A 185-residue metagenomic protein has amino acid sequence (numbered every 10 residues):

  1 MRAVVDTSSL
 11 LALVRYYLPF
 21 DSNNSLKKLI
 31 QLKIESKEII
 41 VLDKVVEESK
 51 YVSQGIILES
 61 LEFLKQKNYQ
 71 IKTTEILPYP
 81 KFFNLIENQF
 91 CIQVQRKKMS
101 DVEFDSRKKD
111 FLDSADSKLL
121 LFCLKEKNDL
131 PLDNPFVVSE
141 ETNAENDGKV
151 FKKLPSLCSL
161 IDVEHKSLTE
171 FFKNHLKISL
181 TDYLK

Functional and structural regions predicted by a protein language model:
M1-A3: Extreme N-terminal starter segment of soluble prokaryotic enzymes
T7-P135, N143-A144: Active-site-proximal, substrate-binding regions of enzyme catalytic domains and RNA-binding/basic surfaces
L132-F136, N143-K185: Acidic, PIN/NYN-like endoribonuclease modules and their adjacent C-terminal/linker elements
